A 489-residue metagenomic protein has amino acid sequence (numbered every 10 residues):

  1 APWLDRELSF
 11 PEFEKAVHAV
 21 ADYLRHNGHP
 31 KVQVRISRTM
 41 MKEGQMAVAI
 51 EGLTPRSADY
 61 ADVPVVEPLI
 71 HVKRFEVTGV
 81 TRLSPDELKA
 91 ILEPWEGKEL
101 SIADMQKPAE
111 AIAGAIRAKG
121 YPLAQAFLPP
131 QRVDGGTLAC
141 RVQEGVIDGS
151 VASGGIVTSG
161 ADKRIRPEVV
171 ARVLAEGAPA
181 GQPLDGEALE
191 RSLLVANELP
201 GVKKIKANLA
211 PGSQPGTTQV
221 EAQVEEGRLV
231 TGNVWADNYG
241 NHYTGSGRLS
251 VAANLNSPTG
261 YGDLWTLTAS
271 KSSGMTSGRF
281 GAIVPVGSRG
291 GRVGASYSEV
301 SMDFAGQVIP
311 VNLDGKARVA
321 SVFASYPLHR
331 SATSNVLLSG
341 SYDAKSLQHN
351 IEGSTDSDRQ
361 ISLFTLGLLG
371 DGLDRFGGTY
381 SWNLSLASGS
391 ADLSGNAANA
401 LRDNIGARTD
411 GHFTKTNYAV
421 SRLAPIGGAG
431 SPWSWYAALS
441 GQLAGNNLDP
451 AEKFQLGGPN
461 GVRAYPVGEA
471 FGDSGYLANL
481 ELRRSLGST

Functional and structural regions predicted by a protein language model:
A1-G240, A252, T268-S277, A438-S440: Periplasmic polypeptide-binding modules associated with outer-membrane biogenesis and secretion
V34, V319, N417: Amphipathic hydrophobic-ligand
K42, L69, D134, G216 (+8 more regions): Residue-level preference for beta-strand/loop junctions
R56, R82-L83, T259, S301 (+1 more regions): Active-site/binding-pocket entry motifs
S159, K163-E168, Q182-R375: Gram-negative/organellar outer-membrane beta-barrel architecture
E176-P179, Q307, R402-I405: Short hinge/gating elements
Q348-T489: C-terminal outer-membrane beta-barrel translocator/porin domains of Gram-negative envelope proteins and their
